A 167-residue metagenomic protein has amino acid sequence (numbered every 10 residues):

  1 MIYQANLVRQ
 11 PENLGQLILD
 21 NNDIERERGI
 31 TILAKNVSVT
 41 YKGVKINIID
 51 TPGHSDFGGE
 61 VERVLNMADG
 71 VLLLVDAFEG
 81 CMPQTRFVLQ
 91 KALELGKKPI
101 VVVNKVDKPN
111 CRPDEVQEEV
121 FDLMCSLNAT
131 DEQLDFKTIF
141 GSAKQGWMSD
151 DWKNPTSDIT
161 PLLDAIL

Functional and structural regions predicted by a protein language model:
M1-V75, E79-C81, V88-L89, E119: P-loop NTPase switch module centered on the Walker A-proximal segment
I2, H54-S55, F78-C81, E94 (+3 more regions): Conserved nucleotide-binding/hydrolysis micro-motifs of P-loop NTPases
V8-E12, P99, T130: Short, polar/charged, Gly/Pro-enriched helix-capping and turn/loop motifs at alpha-helix termini and inter-helix linkers
L14, A77, Q84, K105 (+2 more regions): A generic "cationic amphipathic patch" detector
D23, E27, I32, V37 (+3 more regions): N-terminal, positively charged nucleic-acid-binding surface of large information/translation enzymes
L73, V101-V102, F140: Structural beta-sheet core signal
K98, D107-L167: Canonical P-loop GTPase G-domain recognition
